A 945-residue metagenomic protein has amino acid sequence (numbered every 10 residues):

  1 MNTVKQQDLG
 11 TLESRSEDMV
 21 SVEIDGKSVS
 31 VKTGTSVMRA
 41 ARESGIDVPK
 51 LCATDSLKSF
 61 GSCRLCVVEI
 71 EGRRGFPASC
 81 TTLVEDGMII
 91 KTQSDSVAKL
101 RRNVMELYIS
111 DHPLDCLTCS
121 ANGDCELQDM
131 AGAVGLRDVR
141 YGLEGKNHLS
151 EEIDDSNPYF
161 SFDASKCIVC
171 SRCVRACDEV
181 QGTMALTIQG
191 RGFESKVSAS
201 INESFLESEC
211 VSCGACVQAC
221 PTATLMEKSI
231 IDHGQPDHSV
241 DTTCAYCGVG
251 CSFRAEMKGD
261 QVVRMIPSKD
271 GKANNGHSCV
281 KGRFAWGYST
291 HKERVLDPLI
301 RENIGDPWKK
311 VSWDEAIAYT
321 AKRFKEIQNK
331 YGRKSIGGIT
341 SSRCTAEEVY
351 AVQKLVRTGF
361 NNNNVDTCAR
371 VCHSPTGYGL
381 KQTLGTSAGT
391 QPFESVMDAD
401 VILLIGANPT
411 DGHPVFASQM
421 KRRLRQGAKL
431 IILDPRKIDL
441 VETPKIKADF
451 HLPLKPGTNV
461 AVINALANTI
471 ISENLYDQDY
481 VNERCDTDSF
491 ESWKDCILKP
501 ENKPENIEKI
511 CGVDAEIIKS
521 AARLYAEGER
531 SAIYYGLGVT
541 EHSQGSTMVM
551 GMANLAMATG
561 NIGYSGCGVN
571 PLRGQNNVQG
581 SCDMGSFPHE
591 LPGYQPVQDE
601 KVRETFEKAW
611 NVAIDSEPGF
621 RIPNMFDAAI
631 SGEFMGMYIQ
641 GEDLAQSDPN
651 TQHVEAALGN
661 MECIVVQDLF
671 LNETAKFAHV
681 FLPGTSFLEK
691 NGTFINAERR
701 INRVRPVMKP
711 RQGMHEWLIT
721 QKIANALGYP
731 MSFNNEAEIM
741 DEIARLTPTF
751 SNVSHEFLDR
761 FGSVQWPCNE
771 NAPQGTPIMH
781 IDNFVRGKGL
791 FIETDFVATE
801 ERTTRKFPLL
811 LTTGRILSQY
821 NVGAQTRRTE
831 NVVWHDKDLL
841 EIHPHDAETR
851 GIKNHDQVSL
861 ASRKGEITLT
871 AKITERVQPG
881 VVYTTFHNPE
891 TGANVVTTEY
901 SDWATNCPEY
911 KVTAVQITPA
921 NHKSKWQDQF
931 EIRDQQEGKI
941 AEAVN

Functional and structural regions predicted by a protein language model:
N2-G10, R64-C213, V217-T243, K258-Q261: Fe-S ferredoxin-like electron-transfer domains and their immediately adjacent linker/connector regions across
V22-E23, D86-T92, N202, K447-L454 (+4 more regions): Short beta-alpha connecting loops at secondary-structure transitions that line or flank enzyme active sites
V29-D86, K99: N-terminal cofactor/phosphate-binding cores enriched in small/glycine residues, especially glycine-rich loops such as
T35-R39, L83, T345, R621 (+1 more regions): Short, structural beta-strand-to-alpha-helix junction motif
P113, C170, R175, I231-K690 (+6 more regions): Catalytic alpha/large subunits of respiratory electron-transfer oxidoreductases, centered on bis-MGD molybdoenzymes
F393, E689-K709, I719-G728: Glycine/threonine-rich phosphate-binding loop and adjacent beta-strand/alpha-helix elements that clamp
S581-C582, F587, T605, E736-E830: Long, low-complexity segments enriched in small/aliphatic residues
P710, M714-E770, E830-E841, H845-N945: Long, contiguous, secondary-structure-rich segments that constitute the structural scaffold of globular domains
